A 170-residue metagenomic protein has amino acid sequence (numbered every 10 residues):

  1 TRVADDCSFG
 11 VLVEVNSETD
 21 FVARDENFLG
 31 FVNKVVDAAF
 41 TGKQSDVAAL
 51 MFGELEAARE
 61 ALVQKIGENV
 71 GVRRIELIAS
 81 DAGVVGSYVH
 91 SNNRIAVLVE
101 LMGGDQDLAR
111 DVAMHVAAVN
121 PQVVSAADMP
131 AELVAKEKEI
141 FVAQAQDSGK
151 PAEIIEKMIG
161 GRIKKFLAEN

Functional and structural regions predicted by a protein language model:
T1-N170: N-terminal assembly/interaction segments in proteins that build large macromolecular machines
